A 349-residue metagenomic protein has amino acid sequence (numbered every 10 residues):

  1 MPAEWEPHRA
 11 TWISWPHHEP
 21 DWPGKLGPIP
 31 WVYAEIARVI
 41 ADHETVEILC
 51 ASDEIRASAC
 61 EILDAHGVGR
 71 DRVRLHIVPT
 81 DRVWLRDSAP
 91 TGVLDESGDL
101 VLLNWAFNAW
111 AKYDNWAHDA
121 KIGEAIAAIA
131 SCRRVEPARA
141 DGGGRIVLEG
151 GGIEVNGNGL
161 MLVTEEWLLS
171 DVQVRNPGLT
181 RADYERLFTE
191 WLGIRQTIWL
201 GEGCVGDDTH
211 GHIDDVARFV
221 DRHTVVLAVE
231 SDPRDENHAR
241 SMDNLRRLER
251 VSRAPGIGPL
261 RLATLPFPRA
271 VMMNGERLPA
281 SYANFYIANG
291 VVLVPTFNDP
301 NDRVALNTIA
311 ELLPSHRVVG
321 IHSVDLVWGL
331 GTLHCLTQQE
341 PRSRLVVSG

Functional and structural regions predicted by a protein language model:
M1-G349: The feature marks the mature, well-folded catalytic cores of soluble enzymes
